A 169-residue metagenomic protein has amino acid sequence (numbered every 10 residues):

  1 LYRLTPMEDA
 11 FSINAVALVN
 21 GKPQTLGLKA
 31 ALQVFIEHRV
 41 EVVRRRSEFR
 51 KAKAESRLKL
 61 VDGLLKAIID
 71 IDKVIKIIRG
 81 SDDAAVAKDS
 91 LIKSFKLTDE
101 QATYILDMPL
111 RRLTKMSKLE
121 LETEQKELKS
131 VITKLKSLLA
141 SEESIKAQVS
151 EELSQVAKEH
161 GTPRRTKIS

Functional and structural regions predicted by a protein language model:
Y2-S169: C-terminal interaction appendages of subunits in large macromolecular complexes
